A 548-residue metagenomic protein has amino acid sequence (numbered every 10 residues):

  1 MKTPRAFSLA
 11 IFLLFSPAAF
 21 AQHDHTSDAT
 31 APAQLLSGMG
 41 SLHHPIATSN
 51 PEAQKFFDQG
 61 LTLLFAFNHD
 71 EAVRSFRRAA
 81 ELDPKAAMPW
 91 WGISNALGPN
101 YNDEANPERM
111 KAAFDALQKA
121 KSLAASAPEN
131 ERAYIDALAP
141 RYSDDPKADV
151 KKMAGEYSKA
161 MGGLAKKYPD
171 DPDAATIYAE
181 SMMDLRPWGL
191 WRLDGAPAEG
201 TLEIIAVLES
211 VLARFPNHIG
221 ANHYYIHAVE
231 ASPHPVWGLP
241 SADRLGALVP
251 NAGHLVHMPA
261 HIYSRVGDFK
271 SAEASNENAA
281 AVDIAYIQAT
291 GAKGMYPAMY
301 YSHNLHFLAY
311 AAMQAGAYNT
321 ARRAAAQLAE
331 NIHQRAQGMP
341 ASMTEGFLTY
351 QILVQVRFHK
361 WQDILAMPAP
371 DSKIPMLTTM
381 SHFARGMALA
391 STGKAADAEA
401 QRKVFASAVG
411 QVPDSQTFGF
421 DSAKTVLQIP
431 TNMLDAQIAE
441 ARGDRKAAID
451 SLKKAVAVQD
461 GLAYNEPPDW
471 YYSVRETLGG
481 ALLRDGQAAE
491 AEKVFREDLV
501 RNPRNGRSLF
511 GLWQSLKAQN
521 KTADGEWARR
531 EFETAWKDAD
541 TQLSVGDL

Functional and structural regions predicted by a protein language model:
P51-D58, K85-L97, S126-P146, D170-R192 (+9 more regions): Amphipathic alpha-helical repeat scaffolds of TPR domains
F57, W91-G92, T176, H223-Y224 (+11 more regions): Alpha-solenoid helical repeat scaffolds
H69-E71, L82-D83, I93-P128, A139-K152 (+2 more regions): Inter-helical turn/loop elements of alpha-helical hairpins
A87, S94-G98, E108-A125, S264 (+6 more regions): TPR/TPR-like (Sel1-like) alpha-helical repeat modules
K167, L212-R214, R244-N251, G294-M295 (+7 more regions): Solenoid-like repeat scaffolds
